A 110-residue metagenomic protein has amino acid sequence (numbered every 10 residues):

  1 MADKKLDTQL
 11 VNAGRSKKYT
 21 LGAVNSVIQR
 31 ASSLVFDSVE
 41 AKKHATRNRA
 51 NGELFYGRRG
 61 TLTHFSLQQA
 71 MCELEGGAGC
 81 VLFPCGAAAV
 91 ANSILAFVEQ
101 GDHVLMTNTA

Functional and structural regions predicted by a protein language model:
M1-A50: N-terminal glycine-rich, Lys/His-bearing helix-loop that initiates the first secondary-structure elements of many
Q9, V27-I28, G79-V81, D102-H103: Structural motif
K18, A70, I94: Short, flexible, glycine/charge-rich loop motifs used to bind or transfer phosphoryl groups or to couple energy/partner
S33, S38-A88: Conserved N-terminal alpha-helix of the aminotransferase class I/II PLP-enzyme fold
E73-L74, N92-Q100: Alpha-helix C-terminal capping segments
F83-P84, N92, T107-N108: Structural motif
A96-A110: Conserved PLP-anchoring active-site segment centered on the Schiff-base-forming lysine
